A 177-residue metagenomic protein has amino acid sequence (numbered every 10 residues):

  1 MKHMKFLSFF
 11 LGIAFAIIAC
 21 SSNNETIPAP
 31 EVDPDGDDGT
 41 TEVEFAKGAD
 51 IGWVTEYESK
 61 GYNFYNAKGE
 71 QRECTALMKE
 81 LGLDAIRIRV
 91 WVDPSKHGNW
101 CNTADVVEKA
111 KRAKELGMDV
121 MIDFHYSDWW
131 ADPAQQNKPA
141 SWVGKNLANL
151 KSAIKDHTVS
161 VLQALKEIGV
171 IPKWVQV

Functional and structural regions predicted by a protein language model:
M1-F9: Bacterial N-terminal signal peptides that target proteins for export
S8-I18: Bacterial N-terminal signal peptides
F10, P28-P30, F64: Composition-driven detection of intrinsically disordered, low-complexity segments
A16-T40: Bacterial Sec-dependent N-terminal signal peptides
A19, I51-G52, L116, A164: Short alpha-helical scaffold segments that flank and stabilize functional sites
G36-L77: Boundary/entry segment of secreted carbohydrate-active catalytic domains
A76-V177: Substrate-binding cleft and catalytic face of glycoside hydrolase catalytic domains, especially the flexible beta-alpha
